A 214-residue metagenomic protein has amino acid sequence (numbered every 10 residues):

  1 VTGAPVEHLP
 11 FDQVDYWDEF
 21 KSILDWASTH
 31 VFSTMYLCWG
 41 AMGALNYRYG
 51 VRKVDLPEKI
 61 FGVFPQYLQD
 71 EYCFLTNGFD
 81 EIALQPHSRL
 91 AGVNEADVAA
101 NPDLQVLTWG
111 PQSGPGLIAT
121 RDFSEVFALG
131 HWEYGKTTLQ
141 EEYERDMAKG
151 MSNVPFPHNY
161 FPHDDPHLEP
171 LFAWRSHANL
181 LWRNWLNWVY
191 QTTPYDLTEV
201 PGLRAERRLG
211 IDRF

Functional and structural regions predicted by a protein language model:
V1: Active-site-proximal cofactor/substrate-binding loop regions of enzyme domains
A4-D70: Cysteine-nucleophile active-site neighborhood
D15-E19, G110, A173-L181: Soluble or luminal CAZymes and related metallo-dependent hydrolases
S28-T34, P65-L68, D97-V98, G116-A119 (+2 more regions): Short C-terminal domain-edge/linker segments immediately following a structured domain
M35-C38, L129, R175: Active-site-adjacent beta-strand anchor residues
W39, F64, H87-L90, E142-Y143 (+2 more regions): Tryptophan-centric aromatic hotspots in well-structured domains and transmembrane helices
Y47-T138, E206-G210: Pocket-forming structural segment of enzyme catalytic cores
W132-F214: Acyltransferase
